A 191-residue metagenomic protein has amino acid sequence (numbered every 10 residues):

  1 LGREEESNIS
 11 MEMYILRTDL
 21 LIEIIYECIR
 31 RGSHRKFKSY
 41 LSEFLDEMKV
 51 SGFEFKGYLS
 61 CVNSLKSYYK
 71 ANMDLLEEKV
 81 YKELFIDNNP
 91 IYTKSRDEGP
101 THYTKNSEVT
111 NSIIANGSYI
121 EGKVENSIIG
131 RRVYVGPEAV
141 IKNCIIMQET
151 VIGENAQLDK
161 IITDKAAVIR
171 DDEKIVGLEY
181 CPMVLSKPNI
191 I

Functional and structural regions predicted by a protein language model:
L1-E23, C28: Conserved core of the sugar-phosphate nucleotidyltransferase
E27-I191: Left-handed beta-helix
